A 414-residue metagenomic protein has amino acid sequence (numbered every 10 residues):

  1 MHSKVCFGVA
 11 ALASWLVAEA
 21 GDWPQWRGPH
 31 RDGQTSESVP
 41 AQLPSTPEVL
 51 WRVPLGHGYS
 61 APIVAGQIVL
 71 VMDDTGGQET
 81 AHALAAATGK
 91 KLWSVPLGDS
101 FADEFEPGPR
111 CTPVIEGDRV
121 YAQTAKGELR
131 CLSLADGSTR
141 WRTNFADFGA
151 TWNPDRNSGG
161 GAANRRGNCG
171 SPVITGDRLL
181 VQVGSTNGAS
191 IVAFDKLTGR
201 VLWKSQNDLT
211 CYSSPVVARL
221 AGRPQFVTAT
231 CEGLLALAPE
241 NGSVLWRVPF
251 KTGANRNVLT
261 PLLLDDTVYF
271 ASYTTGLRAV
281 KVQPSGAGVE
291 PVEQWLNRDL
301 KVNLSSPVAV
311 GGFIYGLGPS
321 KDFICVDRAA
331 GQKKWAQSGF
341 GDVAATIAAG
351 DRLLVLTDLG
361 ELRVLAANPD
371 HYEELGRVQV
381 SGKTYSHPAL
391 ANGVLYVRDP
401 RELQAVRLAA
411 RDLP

Functional and structural regions predicted by a protein language model:
M1-V9: Bacterial N-terminal signal peptides that target proteins for export
A10-E19: Hydrophobic h-region of N-terminal signal peptides that target proteins for export in Gram-negative bacteria
A18-P414: Noncatalytic, solvent-exposed loop/strand surfaces of beta-propeller-type extracellular/periplasmic domains
